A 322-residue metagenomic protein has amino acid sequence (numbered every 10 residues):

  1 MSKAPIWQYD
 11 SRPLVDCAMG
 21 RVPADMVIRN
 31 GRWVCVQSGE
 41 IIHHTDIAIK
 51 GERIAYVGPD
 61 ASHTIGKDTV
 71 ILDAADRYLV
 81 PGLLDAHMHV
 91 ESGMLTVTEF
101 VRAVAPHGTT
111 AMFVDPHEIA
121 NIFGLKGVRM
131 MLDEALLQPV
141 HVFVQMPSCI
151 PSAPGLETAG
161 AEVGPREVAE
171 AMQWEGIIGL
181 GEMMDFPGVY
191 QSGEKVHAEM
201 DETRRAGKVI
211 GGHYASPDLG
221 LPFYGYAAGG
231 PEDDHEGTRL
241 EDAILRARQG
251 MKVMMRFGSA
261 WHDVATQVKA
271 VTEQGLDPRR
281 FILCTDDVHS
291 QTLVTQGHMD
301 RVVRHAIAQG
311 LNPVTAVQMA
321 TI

Functional and structural regions predicted by a protein language model:
S2-A18, V22-P23, T98-V209, Q274: Divalent-metal coordination cores built from histidine and acidic residues
K3-P81: Histidine-rich, glycine-flanked metal-binding segment
R77-F100: Di-metal (Zn2+ and/or Mg2+/Mn2+) metal-binding site signature of metallo-dependent hydrolases with the MBL/beta-CASP
G82-M88, M112-V114, V142-M146, G179-E182 (+4 more regions): Hydrophobic faces of well-ordered beta-strands that scaffold small-molecule active sites in alpha/beta enzyme cores
H89-E91, H117-I119, P147-S152, E182-F186 (+4 more regions): Active-site beta-loop-alpha junctions enriched in small/polar residues
T109, G176-I177, G225-D233, A247-M254 (+1 more regions): Glycine-enriched alpha-helix->loop->beta-strand junction motifs that scaffold or abut catalytic
E182-E241, F257: Divalent metal-binding pocket/active-site signature
V271-I322: His/Asp/Glu-enriched, well-ordered alpha-helical/loop segment that forms or immediately abuts the divalent-metal
